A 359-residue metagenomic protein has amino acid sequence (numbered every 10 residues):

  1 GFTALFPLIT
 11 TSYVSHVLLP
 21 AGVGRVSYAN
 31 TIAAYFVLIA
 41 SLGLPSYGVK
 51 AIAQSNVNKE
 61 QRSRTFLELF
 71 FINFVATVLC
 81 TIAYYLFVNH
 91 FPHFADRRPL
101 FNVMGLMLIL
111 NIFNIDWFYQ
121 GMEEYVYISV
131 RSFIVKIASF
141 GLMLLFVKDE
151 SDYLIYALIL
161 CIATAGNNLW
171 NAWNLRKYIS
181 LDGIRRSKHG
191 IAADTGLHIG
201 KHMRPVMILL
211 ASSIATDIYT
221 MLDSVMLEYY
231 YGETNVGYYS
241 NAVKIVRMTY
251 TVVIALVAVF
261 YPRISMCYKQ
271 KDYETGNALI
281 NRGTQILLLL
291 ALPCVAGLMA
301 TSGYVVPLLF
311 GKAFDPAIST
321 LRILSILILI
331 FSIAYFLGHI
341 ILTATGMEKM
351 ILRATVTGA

Functional and structural regions predicted by a protein language model:
G1-P45, T81, F140, R204-Y230: Signature of the first transmembrane helix
G1-P7, V135, Y156-L175, A193-M266 (+4 more regions): Transmembrane helical elements of multi-pass membrane transporters/channels
S12, S41-V57, A242, V246-T284 (+2 more regions): Helix-loop junctions and terminal segments of transmembrane helices in multi-pass membrane transport/translocation
V17-P20, F94, G121-M122, D149-E150 (+3 more regions): Helix-loop interface residues and adjacent transmembrane-helix termini in multi-pass membrane transporters, primarily
Y28, R98, N102-G105, S129-S180 (+1 more regions): Hydrophobic alpha-helical transmembrane segments
A40, S46, L67-A95, V103 (+2 more regions): Alpha-helical transmembrane segments of multi-pass membrane transport and lipid-handling proteins
G48, I115-V126, V147, C161-A193 (+1 more regions): C-terminal transmembrane helix end/exit motif
L108-R131, I326-V356: Membrane-interface junctions at transmembrane-helix termini in multi-pass inner-membrane proteins
